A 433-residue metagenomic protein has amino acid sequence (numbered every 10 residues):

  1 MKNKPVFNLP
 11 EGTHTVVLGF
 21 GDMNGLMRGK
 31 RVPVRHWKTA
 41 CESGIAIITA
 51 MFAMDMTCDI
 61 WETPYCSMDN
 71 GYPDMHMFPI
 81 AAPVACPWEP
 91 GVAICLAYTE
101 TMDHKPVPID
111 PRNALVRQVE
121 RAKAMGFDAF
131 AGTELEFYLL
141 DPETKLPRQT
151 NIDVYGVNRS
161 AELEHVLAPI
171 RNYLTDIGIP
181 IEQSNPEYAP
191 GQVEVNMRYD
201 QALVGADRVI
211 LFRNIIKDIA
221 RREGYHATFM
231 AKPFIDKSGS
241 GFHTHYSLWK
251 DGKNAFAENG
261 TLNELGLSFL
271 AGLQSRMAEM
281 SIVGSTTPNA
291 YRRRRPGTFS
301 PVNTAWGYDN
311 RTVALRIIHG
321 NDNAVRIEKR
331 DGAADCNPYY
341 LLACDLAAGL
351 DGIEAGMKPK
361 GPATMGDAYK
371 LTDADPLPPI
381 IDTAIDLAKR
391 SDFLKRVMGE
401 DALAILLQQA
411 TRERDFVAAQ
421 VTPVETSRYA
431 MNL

Functional and structural regions predicted by a protein language model:
M1-L433: Glycine-rich, acidic/polar active-site loops that bind/position phosphate-bearing ligands
